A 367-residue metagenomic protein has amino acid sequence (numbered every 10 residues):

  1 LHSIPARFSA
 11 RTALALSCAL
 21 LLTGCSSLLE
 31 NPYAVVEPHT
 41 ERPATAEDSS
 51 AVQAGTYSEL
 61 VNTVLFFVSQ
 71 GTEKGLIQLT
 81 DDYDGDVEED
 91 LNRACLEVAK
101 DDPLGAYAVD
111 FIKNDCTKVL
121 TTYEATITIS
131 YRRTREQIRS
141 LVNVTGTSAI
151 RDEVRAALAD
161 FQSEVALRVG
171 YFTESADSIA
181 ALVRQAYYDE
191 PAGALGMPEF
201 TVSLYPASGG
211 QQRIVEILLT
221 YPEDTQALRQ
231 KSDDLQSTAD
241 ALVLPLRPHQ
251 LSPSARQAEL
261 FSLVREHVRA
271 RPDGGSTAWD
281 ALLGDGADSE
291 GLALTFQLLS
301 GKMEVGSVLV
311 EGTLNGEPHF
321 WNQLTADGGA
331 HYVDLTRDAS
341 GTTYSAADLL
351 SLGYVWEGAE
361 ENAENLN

Functional and structural regions predicted by a protein language model:
H2-A13: Bacterial N-terminal signal peptides that target proteins for export
L14-A19: Hydrophobic helical h-region of N-terminal Sec-dependent signal peptides in bacterial secretory/periplasmic proteins
L21-G24: C-terminal motif of bacterial Sec signal peptides marking the signal peptidase cleavage site
S26-P248, A363-N367: N-terminal accessory/pre-domain segments preceding catalytic cores
T225-A281: Secondary-structure boundary elements
A255, V355-N367: A short, charged
A281-E290: Periplasmic OmpA-like peptidoglycan-binding domain that tethers envelope proteins to the cell wall
G291-E357: Hydrophobic/aromatic-rich core segments of domains that either
